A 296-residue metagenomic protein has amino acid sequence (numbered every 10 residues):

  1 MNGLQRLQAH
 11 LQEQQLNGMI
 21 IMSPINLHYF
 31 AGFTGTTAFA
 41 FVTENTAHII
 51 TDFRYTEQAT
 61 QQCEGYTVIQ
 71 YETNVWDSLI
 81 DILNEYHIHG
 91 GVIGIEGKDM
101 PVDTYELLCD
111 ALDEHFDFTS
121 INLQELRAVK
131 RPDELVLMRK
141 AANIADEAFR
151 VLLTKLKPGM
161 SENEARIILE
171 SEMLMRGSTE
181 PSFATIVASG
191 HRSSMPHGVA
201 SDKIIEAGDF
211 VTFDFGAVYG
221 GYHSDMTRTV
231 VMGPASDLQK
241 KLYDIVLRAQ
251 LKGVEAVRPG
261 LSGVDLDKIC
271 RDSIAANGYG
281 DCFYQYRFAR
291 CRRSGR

Functional and structural regions predicted by a protein language model:
M1-R296: Active-site neighborhoods and metal-handling regions in enzymes and metal-associated proteins
